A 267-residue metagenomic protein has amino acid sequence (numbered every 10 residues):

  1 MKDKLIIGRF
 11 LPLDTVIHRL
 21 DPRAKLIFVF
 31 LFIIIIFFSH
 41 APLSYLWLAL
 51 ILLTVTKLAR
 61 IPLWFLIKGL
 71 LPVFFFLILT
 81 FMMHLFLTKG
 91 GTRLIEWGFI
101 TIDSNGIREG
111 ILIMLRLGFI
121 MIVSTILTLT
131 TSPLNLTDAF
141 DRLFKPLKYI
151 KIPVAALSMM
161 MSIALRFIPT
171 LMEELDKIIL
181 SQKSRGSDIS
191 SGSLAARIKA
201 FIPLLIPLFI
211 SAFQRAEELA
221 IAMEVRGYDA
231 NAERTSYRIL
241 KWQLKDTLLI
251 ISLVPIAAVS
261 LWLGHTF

Functional and structural regions predicted by a protein language model:
M1-P42, L48-K57, R142-K145, Y149-I152 (+3 more regions): Transmembrane alpha-helix interface motif
D14, F37, R60-F65, W97 (+4 more regions): Membrane-helix interfacial "entry" motifs
K25, P62-F74, L249: Alpha-helical transmembrane segments and their helix-start/interface "positive-inside/aromatic belt" motifs in integral
A41, Y45, R60-W64, T88-E96 (+3 more regions): Transmembrane helix-loop junctions in multipass membrane proteins, especially transporters and channels
I51-I61, F75-L79: Alpha-helical transmembrane segments and their membrane-interface exit regions
L63-I67, L71, R108-L112, I202: Alpha-helical membrane-interface segments at transmembrane helix boundaries
G69-L77, M114, G118, L208 (+3 more regions): Loop-to-transmembrane-helix entry motif
V73-S187: Juxtamembrane/interface alpha-helical elements of multi-pass membrane proteins
